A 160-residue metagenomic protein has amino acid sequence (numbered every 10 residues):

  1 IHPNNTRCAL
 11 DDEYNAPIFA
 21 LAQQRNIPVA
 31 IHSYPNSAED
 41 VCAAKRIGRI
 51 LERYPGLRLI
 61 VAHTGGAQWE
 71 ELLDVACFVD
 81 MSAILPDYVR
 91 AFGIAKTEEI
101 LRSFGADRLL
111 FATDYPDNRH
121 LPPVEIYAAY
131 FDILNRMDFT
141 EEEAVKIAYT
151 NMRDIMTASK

Functional and structural regions predicted by a protein language model:
I1, A22, H63, V79 (+3 more regions): Divalent metal-coordination and catalytic microenvironments
I1-A9, D87: The substrate-binding groove and active-site-proximal loops of carbohydrate-active enzymes, especially glycoside
P3, S33, D117-R119: Short glycine-centered, acidic/aromatic-flanked micro-motifs in structured strand/loop junctions that mark active-site
N5, N36-S37, A148: Conserved beta-strand edge residues that scaffold enzyme active sites
T6, S82, V145-K146: A generic structural motif
D11-L110: Catalytic pocket-lining loop regions of alpha/beta-barrel enzymes, especially the amidohydrolase/enolase/GH5 lineages
G65-A67, P116-R119: Short glycine-enriched loops at secondary-structure junctions
G105-R108, P122-K160: Mid-to-C-terminal alpha-helical segments outside catalytic/metal-binding sites
